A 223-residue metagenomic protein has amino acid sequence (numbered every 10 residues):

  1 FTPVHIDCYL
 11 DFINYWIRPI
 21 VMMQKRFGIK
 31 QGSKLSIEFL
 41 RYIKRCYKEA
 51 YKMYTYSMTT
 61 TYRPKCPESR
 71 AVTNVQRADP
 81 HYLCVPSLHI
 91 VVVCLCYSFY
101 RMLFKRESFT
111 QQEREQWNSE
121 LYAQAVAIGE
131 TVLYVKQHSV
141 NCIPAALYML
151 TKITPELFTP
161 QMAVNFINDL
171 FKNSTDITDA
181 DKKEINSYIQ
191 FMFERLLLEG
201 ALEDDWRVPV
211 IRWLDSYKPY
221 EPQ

Functional and structural regions predicted by a protein language model:
F1-V85, V91-V132: Hydrophobic alpha-helical bundle signature of multipass membrane enzymes
C8, C46, C66, C84 (+5 more regions): Generic recognition of cysteine residues
N14, N74, N118, N141 (+3 more regions): Detector for Asparagine
I17, V21, F39, R45-M53 (+3 more regions): Generic low-polarity alpha-helical segments
K52-M58, L133-L147, K183-F191: Charged/polar, low-hydrophobicity segments characteristic of intrinsically disordered regions and flexible loops
V92-C96, E130-A163: Alpha-helical transmembrane segments that form the membrane-embedded catalytic/substrate-binding core of multi-pass
F109-N118, L147-T175: Functional transmembrane or membrane-interface alpha-helices that line membrane-embedded catalytic, ligand-binding
Q161-Q223: Primarily interfacial, aromatic-capped hydrophobic alpha-helices that serve as membrane anchors
